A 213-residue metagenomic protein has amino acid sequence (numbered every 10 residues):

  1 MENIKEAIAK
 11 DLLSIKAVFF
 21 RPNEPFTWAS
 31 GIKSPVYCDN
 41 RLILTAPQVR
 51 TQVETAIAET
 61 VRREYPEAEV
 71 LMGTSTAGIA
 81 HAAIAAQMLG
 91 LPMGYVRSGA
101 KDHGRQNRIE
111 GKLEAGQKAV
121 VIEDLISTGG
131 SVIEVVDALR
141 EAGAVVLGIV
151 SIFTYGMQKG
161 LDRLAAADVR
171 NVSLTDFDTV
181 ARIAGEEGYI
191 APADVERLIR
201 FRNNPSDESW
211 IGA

Functional and structural regions predicted by a protein language model:
M1-I122, G130-A213: PRPP-associated nucleotide enzymes
